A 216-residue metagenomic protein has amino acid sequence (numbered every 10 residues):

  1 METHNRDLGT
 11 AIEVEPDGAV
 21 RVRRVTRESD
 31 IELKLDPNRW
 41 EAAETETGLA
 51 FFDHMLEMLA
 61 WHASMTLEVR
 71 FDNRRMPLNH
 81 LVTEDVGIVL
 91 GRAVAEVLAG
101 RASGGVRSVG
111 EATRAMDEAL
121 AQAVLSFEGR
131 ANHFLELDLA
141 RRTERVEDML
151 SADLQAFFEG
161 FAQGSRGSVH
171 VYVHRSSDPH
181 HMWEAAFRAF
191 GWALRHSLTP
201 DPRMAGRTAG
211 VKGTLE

Functional and structural regions predicted by a protein language model:
E2-E216: Polyanion-binding surfaces on beta-sheet-dominated domains and ring/shell assemblies
